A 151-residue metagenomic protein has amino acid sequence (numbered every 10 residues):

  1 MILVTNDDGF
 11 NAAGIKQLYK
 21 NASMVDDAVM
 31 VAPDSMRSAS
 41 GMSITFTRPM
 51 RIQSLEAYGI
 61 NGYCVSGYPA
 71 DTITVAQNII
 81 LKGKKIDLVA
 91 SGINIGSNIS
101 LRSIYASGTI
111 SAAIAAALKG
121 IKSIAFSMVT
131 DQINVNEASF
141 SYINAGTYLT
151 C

Functional and structural regions predicted by a protein language model:
M1, D87-A90: Structural motif
I2, A13, L18-I79, G83: A cross-family phosphate/adenosyl-ligand binding-site feature
D8, M36, Y68-P69, N94-S97: Short glycine-rich anion-binding loops that position phosphate/pyrophosphate groups of nucleotides and phosphorylated
Q53-N61, V89-S100: Glycine/charged-rich beta-loop-alpha catalytic/anionic-binding loops adjacent to active sites
A76-G83, A113-K122: Alpha-helix C-terminal capping segments
I104-S111: Charged helix-capping and loop-helix junction motifs
A117-C151: Glycine-rich, Lys/Arg-enriched anion-binding loops that position phosphate/diphosphate groups for phosphoryl
